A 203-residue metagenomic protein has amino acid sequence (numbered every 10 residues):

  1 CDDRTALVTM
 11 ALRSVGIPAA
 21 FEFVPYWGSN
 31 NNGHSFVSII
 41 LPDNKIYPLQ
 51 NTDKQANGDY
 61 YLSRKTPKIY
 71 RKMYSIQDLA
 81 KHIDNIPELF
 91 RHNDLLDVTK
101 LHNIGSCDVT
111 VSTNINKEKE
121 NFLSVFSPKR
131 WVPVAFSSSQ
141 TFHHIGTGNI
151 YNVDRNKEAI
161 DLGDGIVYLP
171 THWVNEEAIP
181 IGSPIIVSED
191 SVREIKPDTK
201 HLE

Functional and structural regions predicted by a protein language model:
D2-R91, L96: Hydrophobic/aromatic-rich core segments of domains that either
I40, S112-N114, S124-P128, T171-W173: A generic structural motif
P42, H144-A178, I185: Short Pro-Gly-centered beta-turn/loop motif in secreted/extracellular proteins
T99: A conserved mid-domain beta-alpha-beta active-site/ligand-binding segment of alpha/beta enzyme cores
H102-I104: Eukaryotic intrinsically disordered, low-complexity regulatory regions enriched in Ser/Thr/Pro and acidic residues
C107-K117, E203: A short, amphipathic beta-strand motif
I115-S139: Short, ordered, surface-exposed loop/turn motifs in non-cytosolic proteins
H172-L202: Structured interaction patches on ligand/partner-binding surfaces of diverse proteins
